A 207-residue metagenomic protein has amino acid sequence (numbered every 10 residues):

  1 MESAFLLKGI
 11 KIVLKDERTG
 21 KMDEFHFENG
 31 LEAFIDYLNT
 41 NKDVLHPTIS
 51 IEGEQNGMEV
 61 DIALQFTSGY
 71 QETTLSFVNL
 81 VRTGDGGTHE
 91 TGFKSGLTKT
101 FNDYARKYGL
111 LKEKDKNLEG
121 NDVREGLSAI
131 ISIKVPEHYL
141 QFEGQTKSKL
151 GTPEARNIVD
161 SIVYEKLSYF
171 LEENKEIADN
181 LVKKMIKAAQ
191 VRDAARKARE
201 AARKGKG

Functional and structural regions predicted by a protein language model:
M1-G207: GHKL-family ATPase ATP-binding module
